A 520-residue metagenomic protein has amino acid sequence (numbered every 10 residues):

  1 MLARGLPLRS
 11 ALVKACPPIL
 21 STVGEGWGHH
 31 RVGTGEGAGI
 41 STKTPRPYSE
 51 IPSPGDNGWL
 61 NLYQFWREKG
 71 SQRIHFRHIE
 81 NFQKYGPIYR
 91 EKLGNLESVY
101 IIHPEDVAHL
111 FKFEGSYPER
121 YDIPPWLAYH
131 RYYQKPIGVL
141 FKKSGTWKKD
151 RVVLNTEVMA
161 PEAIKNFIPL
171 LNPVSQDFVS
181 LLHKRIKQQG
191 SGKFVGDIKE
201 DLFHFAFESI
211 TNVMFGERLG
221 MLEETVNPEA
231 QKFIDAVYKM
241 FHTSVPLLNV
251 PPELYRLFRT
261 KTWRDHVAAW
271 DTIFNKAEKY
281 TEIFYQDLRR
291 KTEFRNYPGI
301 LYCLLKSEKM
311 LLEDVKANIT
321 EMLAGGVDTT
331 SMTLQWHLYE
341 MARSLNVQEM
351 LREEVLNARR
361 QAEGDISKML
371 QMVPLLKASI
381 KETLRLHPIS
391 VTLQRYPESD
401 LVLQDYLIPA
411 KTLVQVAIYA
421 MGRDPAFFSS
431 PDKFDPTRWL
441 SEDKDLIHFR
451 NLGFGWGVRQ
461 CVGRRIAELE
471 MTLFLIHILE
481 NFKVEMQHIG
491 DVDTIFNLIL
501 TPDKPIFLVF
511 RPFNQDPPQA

Functional and structural regions predicted by a protein language model:
M1-R46: N-terminal mitochondrial targeting presequence
G35-K69, R73-L170, V174, I198 (+2 more regions): Cytochrome P450 substrate-recognition site 1
Q64-G86, N275, K279, E363-Q404 (+2 more regions): Conserved cytochrome P450 K-helix E-x-x-R motif and the immediately C-terminal K′/meander segment
E80, Y302, I499-A520: C-terminal helix/juxtamembrane-tail motif
Y121-L127, R131, K165-L334, M350: Cytochrome P450 heme-thiolate monooxygenase catalytic core
T329-M341, F474: Short, small-residue alpha-helix embedded
L345-V347, L440, I447, R465-T501 (+1 more regions): Cytochrome P450 heme-binding "Cys pocket" and the immediately downstream C-terminal segment
V416-D443: Conserved cytochrome P450 K-helix/beta-meander segment immediately N-terminal to the heme-binding cysteine loop
